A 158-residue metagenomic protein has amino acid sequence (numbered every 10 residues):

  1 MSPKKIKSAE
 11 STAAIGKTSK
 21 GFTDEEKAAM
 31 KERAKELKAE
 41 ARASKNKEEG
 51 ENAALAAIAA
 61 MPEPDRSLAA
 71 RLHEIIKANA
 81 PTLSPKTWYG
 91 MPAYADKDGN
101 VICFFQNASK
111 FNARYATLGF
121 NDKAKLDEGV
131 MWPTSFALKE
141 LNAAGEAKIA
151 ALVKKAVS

Functional and structural regions predicted by a protein language model:
M1-S158: Charge-dense, helix-prone N-terminal extensions
